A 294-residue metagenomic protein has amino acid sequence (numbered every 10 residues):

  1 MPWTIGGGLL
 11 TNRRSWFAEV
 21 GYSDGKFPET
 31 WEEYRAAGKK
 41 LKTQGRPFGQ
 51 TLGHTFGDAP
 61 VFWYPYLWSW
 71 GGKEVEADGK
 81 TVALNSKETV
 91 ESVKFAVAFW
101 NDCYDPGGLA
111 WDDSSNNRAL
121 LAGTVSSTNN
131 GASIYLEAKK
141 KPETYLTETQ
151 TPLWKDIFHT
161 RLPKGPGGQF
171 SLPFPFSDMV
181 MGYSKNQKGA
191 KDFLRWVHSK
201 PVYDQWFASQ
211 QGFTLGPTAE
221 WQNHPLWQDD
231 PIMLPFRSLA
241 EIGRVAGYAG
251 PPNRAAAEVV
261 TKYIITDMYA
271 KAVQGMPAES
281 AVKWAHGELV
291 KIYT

Functional and structural regions predicted by a protein language model:
M1-W16, F158-S171, V245-N253: A structural signal for short loop-to-beta-strand junctions that line the ligand-binding cleft of periplasmic/secreted
M1-W3, G8, A18, E32-V82 (+2 more regions): Extracytoplasmic/periplasmic solute-binding protein
T11-R14, P173-N186: A bilobed periplasmic-binding-protein/Venus flytrap-type ligand-binding module shared by bacterial periplasmic
R14, R195-P217: Periplasmic-binding protein-like
F27, Q50, H54, G72-E91 (+5 more regions): Short, solvent-exposed loop/beta-turn-alpha elements that line the ligand-binding surface or hinge of extracytoplasmic
E29-A36, G107-L121: Short helix-initiation/N-cap motifs at beta->coil->alpha
R35-L41, D78-L109, F158, L162: Glycine-centered hinge/linker elements that transmit conformational signals in sensory and ligand-binding systems
P152-R161, A208-K271: Long, aromatic- and glycine/proline-rich binding clefts that accommodate carbohydrate-like moieties
